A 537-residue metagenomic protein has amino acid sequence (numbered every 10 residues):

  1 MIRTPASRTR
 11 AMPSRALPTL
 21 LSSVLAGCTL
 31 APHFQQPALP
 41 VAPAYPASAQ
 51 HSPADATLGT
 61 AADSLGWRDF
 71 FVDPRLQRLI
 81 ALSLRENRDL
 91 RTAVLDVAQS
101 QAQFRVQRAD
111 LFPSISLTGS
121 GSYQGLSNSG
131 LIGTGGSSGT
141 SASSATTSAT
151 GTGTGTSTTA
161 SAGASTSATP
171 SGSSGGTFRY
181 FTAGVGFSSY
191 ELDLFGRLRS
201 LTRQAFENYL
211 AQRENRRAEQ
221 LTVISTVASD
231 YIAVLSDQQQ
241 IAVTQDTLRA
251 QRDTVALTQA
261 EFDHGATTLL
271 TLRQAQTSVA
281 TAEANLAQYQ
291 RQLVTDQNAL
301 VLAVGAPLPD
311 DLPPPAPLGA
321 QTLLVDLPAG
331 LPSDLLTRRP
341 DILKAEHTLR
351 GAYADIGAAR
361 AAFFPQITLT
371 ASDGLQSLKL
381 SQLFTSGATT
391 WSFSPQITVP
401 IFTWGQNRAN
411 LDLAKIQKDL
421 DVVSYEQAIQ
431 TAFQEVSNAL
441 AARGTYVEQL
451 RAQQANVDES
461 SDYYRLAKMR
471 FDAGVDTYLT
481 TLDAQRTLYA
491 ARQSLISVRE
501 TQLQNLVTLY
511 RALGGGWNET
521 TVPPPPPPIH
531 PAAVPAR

Functional and structural regions predicted by a protein language model:
I2-A6, M12-R85, G133-G135, T140-A168 (+7 more regions): Terminal intrinsically disordered/low-complexity segments used for targeting and assembly
L76-R78, T92, Y180-T182, S229 (+4 more regions): Transmembrane beta-barrel architecture of outer-membrane proteins
R91-T92, R108, G175, L192-Q220 (+9 more regions): Sec/SRP-type N-terminal targeting helices
Q99, G121-S127, L131-I132, S189 (+3 more regions): Transmembrane beta-strands of outer-membrane beta-barrel pores
P113-G119, A183, P365-A371, F393-P395: Transmembrane beta-strands of outer-membrane beta-barrel proteins
E214-L331, A442, Y446, N456 (+3 more regions): Periplasmic alpha-helical coiled-coil/stalk elements that build and connect Gram-negative outer-membrane
F262-A266, F471-V475, A512-G516: A short glycine-centered flexible hinge/capping loop motif at secondary-structure junctions
T268-L270, V475-S497: Short terminal targeting/anchoring segments
